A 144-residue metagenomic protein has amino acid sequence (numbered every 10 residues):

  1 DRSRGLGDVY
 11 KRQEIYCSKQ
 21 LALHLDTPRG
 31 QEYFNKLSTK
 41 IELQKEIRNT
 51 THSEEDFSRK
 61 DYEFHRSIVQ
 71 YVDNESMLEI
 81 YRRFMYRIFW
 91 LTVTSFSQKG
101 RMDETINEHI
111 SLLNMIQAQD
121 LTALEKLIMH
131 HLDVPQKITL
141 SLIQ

Functional and structural regions predicted by a protein language model:
D1-L6, Y10: Single conserved hydrophobic/aromatic residue that forms the stacking wall/gate of nucleotide- or nucleobase-binding
P28-T94, E108-L113, A123-V134: Conserved amphipathic alpha-helical segments that form helical-bundle/coiled-coil interaction surfaces
M102-D103: Short helix-capping and inter-helix turn/linker motifs at the boundaries of alpha-helical repeat units
D133-Q144: Short, charge-rich amphipathic alpha-helical segments embedded in non-transmembrane helical bundles/solenoids
